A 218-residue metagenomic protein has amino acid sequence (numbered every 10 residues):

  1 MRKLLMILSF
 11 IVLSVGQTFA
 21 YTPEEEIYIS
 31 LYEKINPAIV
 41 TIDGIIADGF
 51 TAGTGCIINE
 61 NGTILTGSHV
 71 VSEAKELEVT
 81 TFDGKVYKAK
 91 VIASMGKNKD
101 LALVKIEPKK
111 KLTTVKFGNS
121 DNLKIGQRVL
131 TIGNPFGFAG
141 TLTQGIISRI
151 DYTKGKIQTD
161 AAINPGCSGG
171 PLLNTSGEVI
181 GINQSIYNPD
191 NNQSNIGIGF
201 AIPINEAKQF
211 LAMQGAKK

Functional and structural regions predicted by a protein language model:
M1-I45, F50, T63, Q193 (+1 more regions): N-terminal targeting leaders that route proteins to membranes or the secretory/organellar pathways
Y21-T22, I39-A52, I57-G140, K154-Q158 (+1 more regions): Conserved active-site neighborhood of the chymotrypsin/trypsin-like protease fold
S30, I92-S94, A161-I163: Short Gly/Pro-enriched turn/cap motifs at secondary-structure boundaries
I42, I58-E60, I92-M95, I150 (+3 more regions): Residue-level recognition of beta-strand microenvironments
I46-A52, A74-L77, L112, I132-Q144 (+2 more regions): Active-site loop architecture of trypsin-fold serine endopeptidases
C56, G170-P171: A residue-level detector for well-ordered beta-strand positions
K90, G145-I147: Short beta-strand-centered aromatic/proline hotspots
